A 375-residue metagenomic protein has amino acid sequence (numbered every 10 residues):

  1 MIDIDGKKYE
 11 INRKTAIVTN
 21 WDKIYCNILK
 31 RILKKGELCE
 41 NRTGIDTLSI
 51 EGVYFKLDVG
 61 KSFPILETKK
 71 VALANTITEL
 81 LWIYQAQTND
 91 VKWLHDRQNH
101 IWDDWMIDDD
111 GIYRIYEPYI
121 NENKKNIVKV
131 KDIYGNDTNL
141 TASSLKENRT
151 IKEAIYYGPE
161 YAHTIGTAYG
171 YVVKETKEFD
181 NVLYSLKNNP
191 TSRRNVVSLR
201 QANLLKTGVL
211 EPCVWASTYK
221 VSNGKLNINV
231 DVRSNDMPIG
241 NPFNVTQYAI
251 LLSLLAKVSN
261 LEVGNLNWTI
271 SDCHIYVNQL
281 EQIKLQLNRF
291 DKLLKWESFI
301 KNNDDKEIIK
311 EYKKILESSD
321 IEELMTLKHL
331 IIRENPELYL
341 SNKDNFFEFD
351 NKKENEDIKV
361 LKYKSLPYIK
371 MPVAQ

Functional and structural regions predicted by a protein language model:
I2-Q375: Terminal, non-catalytic protein-protein interaction segments that mediate quaternary/complex assembly
